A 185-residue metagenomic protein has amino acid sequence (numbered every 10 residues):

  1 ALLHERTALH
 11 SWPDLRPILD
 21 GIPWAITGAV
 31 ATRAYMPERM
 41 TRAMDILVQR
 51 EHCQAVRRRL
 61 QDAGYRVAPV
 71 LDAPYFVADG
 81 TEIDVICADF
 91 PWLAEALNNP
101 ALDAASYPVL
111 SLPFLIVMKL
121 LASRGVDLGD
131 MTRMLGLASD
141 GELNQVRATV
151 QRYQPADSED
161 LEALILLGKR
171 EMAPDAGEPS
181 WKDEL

Functional and structural regions predicted by a protein language model:
A1-L185: Compositionally biased terminal segments of proteins
